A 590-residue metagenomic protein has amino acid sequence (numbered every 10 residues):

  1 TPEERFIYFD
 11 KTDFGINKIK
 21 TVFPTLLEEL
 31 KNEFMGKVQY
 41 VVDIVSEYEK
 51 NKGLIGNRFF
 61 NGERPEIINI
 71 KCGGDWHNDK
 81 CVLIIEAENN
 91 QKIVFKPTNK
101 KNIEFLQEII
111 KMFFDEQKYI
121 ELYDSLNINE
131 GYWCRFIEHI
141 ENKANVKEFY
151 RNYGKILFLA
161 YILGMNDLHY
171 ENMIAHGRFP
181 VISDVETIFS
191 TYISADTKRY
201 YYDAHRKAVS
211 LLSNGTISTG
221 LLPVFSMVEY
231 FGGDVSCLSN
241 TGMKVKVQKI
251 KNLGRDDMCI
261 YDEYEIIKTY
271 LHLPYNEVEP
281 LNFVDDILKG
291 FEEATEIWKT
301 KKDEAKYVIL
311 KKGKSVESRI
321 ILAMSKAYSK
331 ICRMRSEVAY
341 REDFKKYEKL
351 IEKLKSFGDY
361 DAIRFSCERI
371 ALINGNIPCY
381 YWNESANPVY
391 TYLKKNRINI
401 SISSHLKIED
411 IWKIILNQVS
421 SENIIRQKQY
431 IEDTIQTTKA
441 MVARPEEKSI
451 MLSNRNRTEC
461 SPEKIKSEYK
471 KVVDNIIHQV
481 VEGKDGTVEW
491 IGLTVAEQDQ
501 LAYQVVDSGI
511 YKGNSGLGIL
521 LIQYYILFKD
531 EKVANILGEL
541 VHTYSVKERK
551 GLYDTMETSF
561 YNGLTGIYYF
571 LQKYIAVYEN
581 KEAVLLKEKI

Functional and structural regions predicted by a protein language model:
T1-M165, F179: Conserved ATP-binding subdomain of kinase catalytic cores across diverse folds
E3, T12-V42, F179-E468: C-terminal catalytic region of ATP-dependent kinase domains
Y132, N152, S449, D507-Q523 (+1 more regions): Well-ordered alpha-helical segments within folded domains of soluble proteins
K147, E459, E463-K466, Q504-Y511 (+3 more regions): Alpha-solenoid helical-repeat scaffolds
Y170: Catalytic-loop Lys-Pro-X-Asn motif of eukaryotic-like protein kinases
Q436-D507, K512, L520-Q523, L527 (+2 more regions): Low-complexity, Ser/Thr/Pro/Gly-enriched N-terminal "stalk/linker" regions
E468-T487, K532-Y553, Y578-I590: Long, well-ordered core segments of solenoidal/helical folds
